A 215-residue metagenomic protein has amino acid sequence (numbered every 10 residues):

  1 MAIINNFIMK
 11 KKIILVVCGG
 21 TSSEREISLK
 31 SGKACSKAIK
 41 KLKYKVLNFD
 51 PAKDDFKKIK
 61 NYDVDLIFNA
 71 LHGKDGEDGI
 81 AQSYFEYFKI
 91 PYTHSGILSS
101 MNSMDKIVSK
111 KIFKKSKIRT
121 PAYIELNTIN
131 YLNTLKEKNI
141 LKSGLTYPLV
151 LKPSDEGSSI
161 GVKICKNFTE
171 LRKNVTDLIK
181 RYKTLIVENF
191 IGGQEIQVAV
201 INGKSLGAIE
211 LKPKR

Functional and structural regions predicted by a protein language model:
M1-V108, K115, N127-E137: ATP-binding N-terminal substructure of ATP-dependent carboxylate-amine bond-forming enzymes
S28, A122-E125, P148-N174, E195: Glycine-rich phosphate-binding loop of ATP-grasp-fold ATP-dependent ligases
Y62, I118, L145: Structured loop/turn residues at beta-strand edges in well-structured enzyme cores
T93, P121, V150, I186-E188 (+1 more regions): Structural detector of well-ordered beta-strand residues that form the stable sheet scaffold of enzyme domains
I112-T120, D177: Basic phosphate/pyrophosphate-binding loop/patch that engages nucleotide-derived ligands
F113-K114, L141-I160, Y182-I196: ATP-grasp fold ATP-binding core
K163-R215: Phosphate-binding site of ATP-dependent enzymes
